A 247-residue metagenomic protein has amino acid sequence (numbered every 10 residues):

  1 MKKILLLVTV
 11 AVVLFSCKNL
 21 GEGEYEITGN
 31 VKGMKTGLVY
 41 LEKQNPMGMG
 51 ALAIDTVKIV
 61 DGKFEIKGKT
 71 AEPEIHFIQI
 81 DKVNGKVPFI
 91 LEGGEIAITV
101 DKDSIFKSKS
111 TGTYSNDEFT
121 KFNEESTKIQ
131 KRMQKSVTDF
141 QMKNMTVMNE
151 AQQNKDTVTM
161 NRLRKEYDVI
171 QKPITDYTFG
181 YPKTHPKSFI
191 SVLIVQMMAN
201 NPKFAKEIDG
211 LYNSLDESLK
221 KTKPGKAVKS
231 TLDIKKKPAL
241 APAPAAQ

Functional and structural regions predicted by a protein language model:
K2-K3, C17: Glycine/alanine-rich phosphate-binding loops at beta-alpha junctions
I4-V13: Sec-dependent N-terminal signal peptides
C17-V169, T175: A non-transmembrane, solvent-exposed segment enriched in polar/low-complexity residues
D176, K183-P186, I190-Q247: Charged, long alpha-helical assembly modules
